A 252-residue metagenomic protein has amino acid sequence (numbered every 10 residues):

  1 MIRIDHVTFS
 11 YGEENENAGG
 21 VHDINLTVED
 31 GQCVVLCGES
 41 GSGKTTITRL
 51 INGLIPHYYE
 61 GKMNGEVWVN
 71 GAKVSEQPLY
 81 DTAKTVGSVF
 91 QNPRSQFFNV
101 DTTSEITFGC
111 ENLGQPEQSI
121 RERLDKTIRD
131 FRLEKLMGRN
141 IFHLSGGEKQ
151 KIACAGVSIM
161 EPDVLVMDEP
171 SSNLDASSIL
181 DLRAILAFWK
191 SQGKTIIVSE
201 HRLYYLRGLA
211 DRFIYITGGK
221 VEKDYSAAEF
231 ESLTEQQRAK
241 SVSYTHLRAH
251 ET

Functional and structural regions predicted by a protein language model:
E66-D81: ABC ATPase NBD Q-loop/coupling interface
Q118-L136: Conserved ABC ATPase "signature" region
N140-L144, E148: Conserved ABC ATPase signature
C154-A155: Hydrophobic anchor residue at the start of the ABC signature
L165-D168: Catalytic Walker B motif of ABC-type/P-loop ATPase nucleotide-binding domains
E200-H201: H-loop/switch region of ABC-family ATPase nucleotide-binding domains
T245-T252: Conserved small/polar residues in nucleotide/adenosyl-binding loops
